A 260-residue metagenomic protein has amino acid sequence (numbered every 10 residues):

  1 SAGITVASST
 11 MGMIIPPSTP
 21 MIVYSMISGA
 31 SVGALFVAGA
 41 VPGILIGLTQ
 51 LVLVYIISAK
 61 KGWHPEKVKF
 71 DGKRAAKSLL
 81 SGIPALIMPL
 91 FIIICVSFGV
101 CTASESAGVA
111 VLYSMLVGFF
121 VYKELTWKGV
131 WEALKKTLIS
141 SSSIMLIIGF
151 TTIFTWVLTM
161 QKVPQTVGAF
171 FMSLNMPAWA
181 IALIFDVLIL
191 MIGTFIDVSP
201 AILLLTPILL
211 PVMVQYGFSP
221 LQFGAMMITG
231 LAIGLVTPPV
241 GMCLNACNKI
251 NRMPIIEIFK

Functional and structural regions predicted by a protein language model:
S1-K260: Alpha-helical transmembrane segments of multi-pass membrane transport proteins
